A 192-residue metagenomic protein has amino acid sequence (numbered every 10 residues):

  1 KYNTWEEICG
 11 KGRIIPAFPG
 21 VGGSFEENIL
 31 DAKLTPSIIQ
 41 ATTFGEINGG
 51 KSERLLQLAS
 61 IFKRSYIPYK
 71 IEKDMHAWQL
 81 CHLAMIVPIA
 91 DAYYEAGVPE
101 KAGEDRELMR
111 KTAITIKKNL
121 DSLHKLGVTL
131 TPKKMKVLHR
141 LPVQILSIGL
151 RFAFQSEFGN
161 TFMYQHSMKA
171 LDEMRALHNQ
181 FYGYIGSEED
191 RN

Functional and structural regions predicted by a protein language model:
K1-D31: Rossmann-like NAD(P)(H) cofactor-binding subdomain of soluble oxidoreductases
W5-E6, A59, L120, Y182: Short amphipathic alpha-helical segments and helix-helix/interface helices
C9-G12, I67, I185-E188: Short glycine/proline-enriched coil/turn segments at helix->beta-strand junctions
K11, A32-L130: Internal alpha-helical scaffold of NAD(P)-dependent oxidoreductase catalytic cores
A17-P19, E72-D74, K133: Conserved beta-strand termini and adjacent loop/short-helix elements that scaffold enzyme active sites in alpha/beta
G22, A77, L138: Positions that flank functional sites
S24-N28, Q79-A84, P142-Q144: Short, solvent-exposed polar/charged micro-motifs at secondary-structure junctions
K117-L120, H124-N192: NAD(P)-dependent Rossmann-like dehydrogenase/reductase catalytic/cofactor-binding core
